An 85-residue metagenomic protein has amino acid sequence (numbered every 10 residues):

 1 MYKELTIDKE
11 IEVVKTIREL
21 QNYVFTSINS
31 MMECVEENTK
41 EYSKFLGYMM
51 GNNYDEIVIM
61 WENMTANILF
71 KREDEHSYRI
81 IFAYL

Functional and structural regions predicted by a protein language model:
Y2-E4: Short aromatic-glycine-(Arg/Gly/Cys) micro-motifs in beta-strand/loop hairpins
I7-I17, I28: N-terminal non-globular leader segments, chiefly Sec-dependent signal peptides
V24-L85: Acidic, low-complexity, intrinsically disordered interaction modules
